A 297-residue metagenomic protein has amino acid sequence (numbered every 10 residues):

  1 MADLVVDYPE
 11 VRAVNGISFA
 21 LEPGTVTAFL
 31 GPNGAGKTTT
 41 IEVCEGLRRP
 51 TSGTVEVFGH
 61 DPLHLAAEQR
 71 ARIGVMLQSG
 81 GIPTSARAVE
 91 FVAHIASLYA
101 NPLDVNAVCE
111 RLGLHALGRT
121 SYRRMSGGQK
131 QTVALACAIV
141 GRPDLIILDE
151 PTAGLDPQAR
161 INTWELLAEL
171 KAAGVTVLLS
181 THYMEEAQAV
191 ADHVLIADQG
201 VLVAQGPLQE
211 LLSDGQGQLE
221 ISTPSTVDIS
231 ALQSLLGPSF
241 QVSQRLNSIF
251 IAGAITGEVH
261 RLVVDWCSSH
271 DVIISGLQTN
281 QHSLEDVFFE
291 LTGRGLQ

Functional and structural regions predicted by a protein language model:
M1: Conserved catalytic Walker-motif region of ABC-type ATPase nucleotide-binding domains
V6-D198, V203-A204: ABC transporter nucleotide-binding domains
Y99, L236, G295-L296: Conserved NTP-handling cores and scaffolds of large molecular machines
W164-A254: ABC transporter nucleotide-binding domain
I255-Q297: C-terminal coupling/interaction segments
